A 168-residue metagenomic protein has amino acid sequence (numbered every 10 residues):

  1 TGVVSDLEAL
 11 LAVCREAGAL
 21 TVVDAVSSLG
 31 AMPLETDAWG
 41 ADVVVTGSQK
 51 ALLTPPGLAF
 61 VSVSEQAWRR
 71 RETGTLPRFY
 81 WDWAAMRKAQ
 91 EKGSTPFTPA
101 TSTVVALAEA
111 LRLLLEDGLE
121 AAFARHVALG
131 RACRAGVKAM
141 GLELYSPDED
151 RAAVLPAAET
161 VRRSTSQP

Functional and structural regions predicted by a protein language model:
T1-A17, A31-L34: Active-site core of PLP-dependent enzymes with the aminotransferase class I/II
T21-V22, L144: Hydrophobic beta-strand scaffold residues
S27: Short, glycine/acidic-enriched loop or turn micro-motifs at the edges of active sites
D37-Q49: Conserved active-site segment immediately N-terminal to the catalytic lysine that forms the internal aldimine
Q49-A135: Active-site C-terminal subdomain of aminotransferase-like
E143-P168: Conserved PLP-binding catalytic core of the aspartate aminotransferase-like
